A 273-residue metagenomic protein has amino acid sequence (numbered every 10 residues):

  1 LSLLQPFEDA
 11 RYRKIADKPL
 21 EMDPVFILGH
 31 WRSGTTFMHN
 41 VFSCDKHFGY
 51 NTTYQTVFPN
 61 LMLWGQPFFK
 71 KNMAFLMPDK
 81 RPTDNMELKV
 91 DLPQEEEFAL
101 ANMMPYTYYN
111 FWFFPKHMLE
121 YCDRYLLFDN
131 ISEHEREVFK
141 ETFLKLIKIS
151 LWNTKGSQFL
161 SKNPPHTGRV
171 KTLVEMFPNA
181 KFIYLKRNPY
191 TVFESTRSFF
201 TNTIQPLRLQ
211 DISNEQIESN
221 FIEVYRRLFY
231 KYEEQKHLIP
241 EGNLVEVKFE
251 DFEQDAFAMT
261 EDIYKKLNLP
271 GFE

Functional and structural regions predicted by a protein language model:
L1-D23: Extreme N-terminal, non-catalytic leader segments that precede Walker-type/kinase nucleotide-binding cores
A10-K14, E133-Q158, N163-M176, A180-D262: PAPS-dependent sulfotransferase catalytic domain
D23-V25, Q158: Alpha/beta-hydrolase fold active-site loops
I27-C44: Glycine-rich phosphate-binding P-loop
C44-Y54: Post-Walker A helix-loop "phosphate-sensing" segment adjacent to the P-loop in P-loop NTPases
Y54-F58, R187-P189: Short, acidic/turn-prone active-site loops that include or flank metal/cofactor- and phosphate-binding residues
V57-F159: PAPS-dependent sulfation machinery
E261-F272: Non-catalytic, well-ordered alpha-helical segments in soluble enzyme domains
